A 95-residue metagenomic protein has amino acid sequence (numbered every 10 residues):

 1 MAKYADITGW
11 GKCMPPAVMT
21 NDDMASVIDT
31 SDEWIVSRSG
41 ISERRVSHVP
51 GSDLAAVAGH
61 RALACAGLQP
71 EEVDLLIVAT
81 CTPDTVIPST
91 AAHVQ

Functional and structural regions predicted by a protein language model:
M1-I77, Q95: Conserved "HGTGT" condensation-loop signature of ketosynthase/thiolase-family condensing enzymes that catalyze
I77-Q95: Active-site-proximal gating segment of KS-fold condensing enzymes and close homologs
